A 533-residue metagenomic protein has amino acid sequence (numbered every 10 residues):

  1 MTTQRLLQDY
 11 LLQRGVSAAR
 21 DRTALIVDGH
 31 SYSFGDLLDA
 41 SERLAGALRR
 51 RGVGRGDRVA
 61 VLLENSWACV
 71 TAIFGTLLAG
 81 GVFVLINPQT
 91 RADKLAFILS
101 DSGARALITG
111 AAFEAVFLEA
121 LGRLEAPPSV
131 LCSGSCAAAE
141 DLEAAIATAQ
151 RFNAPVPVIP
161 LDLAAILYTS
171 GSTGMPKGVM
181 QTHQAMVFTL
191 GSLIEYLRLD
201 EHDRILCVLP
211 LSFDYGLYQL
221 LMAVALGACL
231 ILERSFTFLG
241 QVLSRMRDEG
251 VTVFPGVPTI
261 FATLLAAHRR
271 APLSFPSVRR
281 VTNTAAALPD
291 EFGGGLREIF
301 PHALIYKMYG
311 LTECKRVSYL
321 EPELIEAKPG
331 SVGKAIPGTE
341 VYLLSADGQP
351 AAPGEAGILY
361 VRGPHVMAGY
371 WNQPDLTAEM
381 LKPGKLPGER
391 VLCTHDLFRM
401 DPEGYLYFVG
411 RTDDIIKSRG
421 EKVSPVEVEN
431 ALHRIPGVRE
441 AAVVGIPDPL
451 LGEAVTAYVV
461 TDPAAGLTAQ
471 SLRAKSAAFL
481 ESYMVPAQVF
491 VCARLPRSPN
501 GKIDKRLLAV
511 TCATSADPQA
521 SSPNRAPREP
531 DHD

Functional and structural regions predicted by a protein language model:
T3-Q4, D21-S66, V70, F74 (+1 more regions): Conserved AMP-binding/adenylate-forming core of the ANL superfamily
Q4, A149-Y168, M175, R198-R204: Conserved pre-ATP/AMP-binding loop-to-beta segment of ANL
G29, E114-P160, A267: ANL superfamily adenylate-forming
S33-G35, A164-F188: Conserved AMP-binding A3 loop
T90, L107, F254, G363 (+7 more regions): AMP-binding/adenylate-forming catalytic core of the ANL superfamily
V187-R204, D214-T252, A267: Conserved AMP-binding/adenylation subdomain of ANL enzymes
D248-G256, L265-K328, E340, Q349-P350: Gly/Ser/Thr-rich phosphate-binding loop
K334-G338, Q349-P383, V423: Conserved ATP/PPi-binding loop(s) of AMP-dependent carboxylate-activating enzymes
